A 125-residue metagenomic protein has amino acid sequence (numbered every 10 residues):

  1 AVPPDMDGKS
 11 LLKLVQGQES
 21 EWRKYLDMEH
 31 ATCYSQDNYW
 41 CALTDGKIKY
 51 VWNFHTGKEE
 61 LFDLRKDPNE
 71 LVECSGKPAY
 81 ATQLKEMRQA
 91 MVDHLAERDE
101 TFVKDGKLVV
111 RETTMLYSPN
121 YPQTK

Functional and structural regions predicted by a protein language model:
A1-E60, L64, T82, R98 (+3 more regions): C-terminal cap/loop subdomain of S1 sulfatases and analogous C-terminal strand-loop tails that border
K13, E73-G76: Phosphate-coordinating loops and pocket residues in cytosolic domains that bind phosphorylated ligands
D67: Intrinsically disordered, low-complexity polar regions and short flexible loop motifs
K77-A81: Short, conserved loop/turn and helix-capping segments at secondary-structure boundaries that abut family-defining
A90-D99: A short, conserved beta-to-alpha structural element at the edge of catalytic cores that scaffolds binding
Q123-K125: Basic/polar N-terminal segments that are highly enriched at the extreme N-terminus, encompassing both cleavable
